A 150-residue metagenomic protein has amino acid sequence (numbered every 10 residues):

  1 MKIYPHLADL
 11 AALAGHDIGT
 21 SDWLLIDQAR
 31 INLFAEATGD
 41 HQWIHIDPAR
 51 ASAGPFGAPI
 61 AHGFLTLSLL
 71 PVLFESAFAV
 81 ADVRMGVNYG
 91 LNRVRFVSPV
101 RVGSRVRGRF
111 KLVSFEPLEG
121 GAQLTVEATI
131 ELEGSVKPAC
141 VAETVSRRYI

Functional and structural regions predicted by a protein language model:
M1-A61: Catalytic strand-loop segment that frames the active site of acyl-thioester-processing enzymes
M1-L13, P99-I150: HotDog/MaoC-like acyl-thioester-processing domains
A14, T20-D22, R30, D40 (+3 more regions): A generic structural signal for short beta-strands and their flanking turns/coil linkers
G19, W23-L25, R95, V145-R147: Generic structural detector for well-ordered beta-strands
G54-A58, S68-R109: Hydrophobic beta-strand-centered segment that forms part of the acyl-chain substrate-binding groove
F64-T66: A solvent-exposed, acidic/Ser-Thr-rich amphipathic alpha-helical stretch
